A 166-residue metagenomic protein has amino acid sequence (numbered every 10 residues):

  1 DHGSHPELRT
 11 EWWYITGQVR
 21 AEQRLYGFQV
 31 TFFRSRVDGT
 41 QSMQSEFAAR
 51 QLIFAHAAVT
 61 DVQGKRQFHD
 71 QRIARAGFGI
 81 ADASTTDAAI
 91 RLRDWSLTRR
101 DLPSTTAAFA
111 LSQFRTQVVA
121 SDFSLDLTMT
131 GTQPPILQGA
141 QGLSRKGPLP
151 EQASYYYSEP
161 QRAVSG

Functional and structural regions predicted by a protein language model:
D1-G166: Targeting-peptide/extracellular-domain and disordered-appendage signature
